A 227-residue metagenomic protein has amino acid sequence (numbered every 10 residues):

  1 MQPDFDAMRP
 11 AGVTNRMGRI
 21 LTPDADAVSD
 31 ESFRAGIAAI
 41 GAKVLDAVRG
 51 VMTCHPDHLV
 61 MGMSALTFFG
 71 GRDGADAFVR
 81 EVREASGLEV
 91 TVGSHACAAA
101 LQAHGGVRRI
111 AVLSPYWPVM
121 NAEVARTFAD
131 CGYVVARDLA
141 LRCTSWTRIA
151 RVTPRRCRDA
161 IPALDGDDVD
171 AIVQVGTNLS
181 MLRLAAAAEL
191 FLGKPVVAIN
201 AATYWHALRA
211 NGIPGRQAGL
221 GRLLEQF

Functional and structural regions predicted by a protein language model:
M1-L45, L113-T153: N-terminal glycine-rich anion-binding loop in soluble enzyme alpha/beta folds
T14, L88-T91, P195: Proline-centered loop/turn at the N-terminus of a beta-strand
I40-L88, V92-H95, D170, Q174-L182 (+1 more regions): N-terminal glycine-rich phosphate/adenylate-binding segment common to multiple enzyme folds
E81-T144, E225: Conserved beta-alpha
C143-W146, K194-R216: Short, flexible loop segments at boundaries between secondary-structure elements
R158-L192, T203-Y204: Hydrophobic alpha-helical
P214-F227: Short, basic/aromatic-enriched C-terminal tail that caps enzymatic domains
